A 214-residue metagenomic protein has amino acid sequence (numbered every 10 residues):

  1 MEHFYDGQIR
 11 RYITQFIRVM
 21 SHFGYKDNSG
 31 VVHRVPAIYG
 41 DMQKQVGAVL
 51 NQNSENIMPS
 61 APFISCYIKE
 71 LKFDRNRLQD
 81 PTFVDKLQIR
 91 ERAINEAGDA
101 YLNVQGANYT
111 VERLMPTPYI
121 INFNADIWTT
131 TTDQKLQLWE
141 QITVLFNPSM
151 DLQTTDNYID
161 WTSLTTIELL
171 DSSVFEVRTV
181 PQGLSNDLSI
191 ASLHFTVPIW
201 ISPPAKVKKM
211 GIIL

Functional and structural regions predicted by a protein language model:
M1-N95: Small/polar-rich, solvent-exposed N-terminal microdomains that initiate assembly or binding
R11, A61, P116-N122, T130-Q141 (+1 more regions): Short, well-structured alpha-helical interface segments that form or flank functional binding sites
M20, G24, E70-K72, I121-D133 (+2 more regions): Beta-strand elements of well-folded, non-transmembrane domains
H22-Y25, K209-L214: Phosphate/pyrophosphate-recognition segments in soluble nucleotide-handling domains
R34-L50, A93-M115, I121-I127, T162-S163: Membrane-lipid interaction segments
I64-C66, F123, L193: A broad, low-specificity signal marking well-ordered, structured residues that form hydrophobic/aromatic
E96-P118, Q137, T143, N147-I212: Acidic-leaning, charged glycine-interspersed low-complexity segments
